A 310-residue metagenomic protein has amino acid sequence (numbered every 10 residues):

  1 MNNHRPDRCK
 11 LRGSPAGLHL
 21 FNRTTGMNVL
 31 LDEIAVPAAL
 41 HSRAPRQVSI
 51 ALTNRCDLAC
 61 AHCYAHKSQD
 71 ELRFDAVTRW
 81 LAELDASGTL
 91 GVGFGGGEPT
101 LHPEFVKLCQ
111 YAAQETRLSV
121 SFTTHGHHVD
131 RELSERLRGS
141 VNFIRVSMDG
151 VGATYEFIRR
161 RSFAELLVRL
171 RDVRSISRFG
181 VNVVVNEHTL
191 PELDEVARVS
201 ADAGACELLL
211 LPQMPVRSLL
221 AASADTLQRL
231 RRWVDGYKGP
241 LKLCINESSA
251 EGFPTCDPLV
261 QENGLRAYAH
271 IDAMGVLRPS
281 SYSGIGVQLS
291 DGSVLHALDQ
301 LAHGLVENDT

Functional and structural regions predicted by a protein language model:
N2-R8, R12-A16, F21-A35, N246-T310: Accessory C-terminal segments flanking Radical SAM cores
R8-G13, N22, N28-E135, S140: Conserved alpha-helical substructure of the radical SAM core
S42, H125-G126, G204-A205, R217 (+1 more regions): Short, intrinsically disordered/low-complexity patches at protein termini and at juxtamembrane boundaries
K67, L84, S162, S200 (+2 more regions): Alpha-helix boundary/capping residues
L72, S140-F143, S147, A153-R278 (+1 more regions): Radical SAM enzyme [4Fe-4S]-AdoMet core and its adjacent flexible, acidic and glycine-rich loops/tails across
R79-A82, Q114, E135, V168 (+3 more regions): Polar/charged alpha-helical tracts
